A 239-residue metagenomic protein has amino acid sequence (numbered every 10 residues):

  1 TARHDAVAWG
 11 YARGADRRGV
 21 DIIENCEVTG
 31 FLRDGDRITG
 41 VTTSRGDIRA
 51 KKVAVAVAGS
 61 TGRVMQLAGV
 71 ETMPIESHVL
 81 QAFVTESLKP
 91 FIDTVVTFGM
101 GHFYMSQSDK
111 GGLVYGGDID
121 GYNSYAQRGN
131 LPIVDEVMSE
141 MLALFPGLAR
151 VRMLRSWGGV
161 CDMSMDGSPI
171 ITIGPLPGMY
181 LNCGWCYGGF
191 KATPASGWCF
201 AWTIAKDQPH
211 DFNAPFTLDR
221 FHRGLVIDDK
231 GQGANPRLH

Functional and structural regions predicted by a protein language model:
T1-G14, A58-S60, I133-E140, W185 (+2 more regions): Mid-domain beta-loop-alpha active-site segment that forms a flexible, acidic cofactor/metal-binding surface
T1-K52: Helical element adjacent to the flavin cofactor pocket in flavoenzyme catalytic cores
A6-R17, N25, G69, K89 (+2 more regions): Oxidoreductase and adenylate-handling cofactor-binding alpha/beta cores
R18, T42, T72, N123-A126 (+1 more regions): Generic anion/oxyanion-binding catalytic loop in active/binding sites
I23, A54, Y180-N182: Hydrophobic/aromatic beta-strand patches that form the interior of the parallel beta-sheet core in alpha/beta enzyme
G30, R37, D47-I48, V55-P177 (+1 more regions): Active-site substrate-recognition segment that forms the wall of the catalytic cavity or substrate channel
L142-H239: C-terminal catalytic lobe of FAD-dependent flavoproteins
